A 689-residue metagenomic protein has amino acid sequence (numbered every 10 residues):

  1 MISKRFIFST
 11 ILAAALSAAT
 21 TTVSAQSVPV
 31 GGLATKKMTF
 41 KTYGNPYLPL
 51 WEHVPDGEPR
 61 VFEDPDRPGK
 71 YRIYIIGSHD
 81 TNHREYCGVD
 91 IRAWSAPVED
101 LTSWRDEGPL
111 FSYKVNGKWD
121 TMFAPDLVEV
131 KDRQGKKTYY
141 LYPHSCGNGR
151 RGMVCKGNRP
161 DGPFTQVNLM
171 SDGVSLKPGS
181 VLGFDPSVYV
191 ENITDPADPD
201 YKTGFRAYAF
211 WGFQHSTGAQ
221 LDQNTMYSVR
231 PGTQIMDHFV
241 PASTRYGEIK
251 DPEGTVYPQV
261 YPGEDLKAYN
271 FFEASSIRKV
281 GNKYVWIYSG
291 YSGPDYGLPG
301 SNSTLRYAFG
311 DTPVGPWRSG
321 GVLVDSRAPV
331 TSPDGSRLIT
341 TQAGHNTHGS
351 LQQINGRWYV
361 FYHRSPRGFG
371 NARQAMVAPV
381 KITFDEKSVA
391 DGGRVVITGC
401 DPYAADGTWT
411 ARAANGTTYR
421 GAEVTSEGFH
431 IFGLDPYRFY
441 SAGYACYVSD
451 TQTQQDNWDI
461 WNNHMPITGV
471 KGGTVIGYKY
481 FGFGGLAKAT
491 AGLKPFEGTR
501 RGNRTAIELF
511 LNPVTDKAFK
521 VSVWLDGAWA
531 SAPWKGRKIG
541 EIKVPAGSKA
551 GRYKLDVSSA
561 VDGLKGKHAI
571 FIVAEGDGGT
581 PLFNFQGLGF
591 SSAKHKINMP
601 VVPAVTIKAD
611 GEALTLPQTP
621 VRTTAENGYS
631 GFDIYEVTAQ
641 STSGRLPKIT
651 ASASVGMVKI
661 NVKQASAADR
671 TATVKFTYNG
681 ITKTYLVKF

Functional and structural regions predicted by a protein language model:
M1, A25-Q26: Trimeric viral appendage architectures of receptor-binding fibers, tailspike depolymerases, and tail needles
M1-T10: Bacterial N-terminal signal peptides that target proteins for export
K4, G370-R373, T677-I681: Short glycine/proline-enriched turn or capping motifs at secondary-structure junctions
I7-F8, L555, T673, L686: Sequence-pattern detector for short linear motifs and compositional/periodic biases rather than a specific fold
L16-S24: C-terminal segment of classical bacterial N-terminal signal peptides
S27-I597: Carbohydrate-active catalytic/glycan-binding domains of CAZyme proteins, especially the secreted or lumenal ectodomains
H595-F689: Beta-rich interaction/scaffold domains
